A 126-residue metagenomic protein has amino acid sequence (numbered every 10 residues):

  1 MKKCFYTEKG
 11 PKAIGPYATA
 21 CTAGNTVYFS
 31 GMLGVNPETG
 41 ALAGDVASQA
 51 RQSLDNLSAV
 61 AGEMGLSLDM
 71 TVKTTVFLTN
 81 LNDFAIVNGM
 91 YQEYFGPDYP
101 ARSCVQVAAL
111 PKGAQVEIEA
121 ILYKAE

Functional and structural regions predicted by a protein language model:
M1-D55, A59-M70, L78-E126: N-terminal presequence-like segments and the immediate start of the first folded domain
